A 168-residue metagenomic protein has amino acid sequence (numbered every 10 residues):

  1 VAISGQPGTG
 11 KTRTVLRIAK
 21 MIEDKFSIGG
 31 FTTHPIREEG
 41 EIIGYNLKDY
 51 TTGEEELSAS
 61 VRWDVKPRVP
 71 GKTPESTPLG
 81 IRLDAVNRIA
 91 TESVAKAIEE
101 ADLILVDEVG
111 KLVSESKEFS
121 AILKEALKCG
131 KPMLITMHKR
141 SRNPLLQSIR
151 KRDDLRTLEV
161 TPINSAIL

Functional and structural regions predicted by a protein language model:
I3: Hydrophobic anchor at the beta1->P-loop junction of P-loop NTPases
P7: The conserved Walker
K11: Conserved lysine of the Walker
T14, I18: Hydrophobic positions on the alpha1 helix immediately C-terminal to the Walker A/P-loop
K20-E75: N-terminal phosphate/diphosphate-binding loop that engages ATP/GTP or pyrophosphate donors across diverse enzyme folds
I28-G30, L105, L155-E159: Conserved beta-strand scaffold positions in the cores of enzyme catalytic domains, especially in NTP/NDP-utilizing
K66-S120, K124: Phosphate-binding/switch loop-helix module in NTP-utilizing enzymes
V94-A97, V109-L168: Replace "adjacent to P-loop NTPase cores in ATP/GTP-dependent enzymes" with "adjacent to NTP-binding cores
